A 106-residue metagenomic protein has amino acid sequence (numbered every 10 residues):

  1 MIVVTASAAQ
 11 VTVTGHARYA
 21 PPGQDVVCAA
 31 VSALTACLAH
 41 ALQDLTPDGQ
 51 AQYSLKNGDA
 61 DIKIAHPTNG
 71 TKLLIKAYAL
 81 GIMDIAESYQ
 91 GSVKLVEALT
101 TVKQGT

Functional and structural regions predicted by a protein language model:
M1-V26, A33-T106: N-terminal intrinsically disordered, cationic/polar leader segments that include organellar targeting peptides
